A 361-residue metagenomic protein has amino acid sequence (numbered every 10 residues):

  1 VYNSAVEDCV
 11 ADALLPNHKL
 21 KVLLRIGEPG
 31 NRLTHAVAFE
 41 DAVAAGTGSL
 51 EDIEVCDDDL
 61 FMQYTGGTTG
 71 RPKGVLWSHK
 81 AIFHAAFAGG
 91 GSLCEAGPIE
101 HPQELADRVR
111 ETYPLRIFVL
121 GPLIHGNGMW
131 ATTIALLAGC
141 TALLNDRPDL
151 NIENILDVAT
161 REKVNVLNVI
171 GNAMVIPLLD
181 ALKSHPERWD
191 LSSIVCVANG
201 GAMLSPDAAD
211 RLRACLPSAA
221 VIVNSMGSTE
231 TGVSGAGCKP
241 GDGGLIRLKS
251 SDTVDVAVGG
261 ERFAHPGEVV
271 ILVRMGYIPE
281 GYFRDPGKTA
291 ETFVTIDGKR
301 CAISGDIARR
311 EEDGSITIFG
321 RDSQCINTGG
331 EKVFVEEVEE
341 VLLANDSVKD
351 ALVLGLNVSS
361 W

Functional and structural regions predicted by a protein language model:
V1-N3, T160, N172, E280-G281 (+3 more regions): AMP-binding/adenylate-forming catalytic core of the ANL superfamily
C9-C56, G66, F83, D180-K183: ANL superfamily adenylate-forming
L15-R32, L50, E111, L115-F118 (+3 more regions): Conserved helix-loop-beta element of the AMP-binding
E40, G67, L137-C140, V164-I170 (+3 more regions): Gly/Ser/Thr-rich phosphate-binding loop
G46-Y64, G70-R71, L76, A106-R116: Conserved pre-ATP/AMP-binding loop-to-beta segment of ANL
L60-P98: Conserved AMP-binding A3 loop
A85-L120, I124-V166, A181, H185: Conserved AMP-binding/adenylation subdomain of ANL enzymes
V221, E261-V294, S315, E331-V333: Conserved ATP/PPi-binding loop(s) of AMP-dependent carboxylate-activating enzymes
